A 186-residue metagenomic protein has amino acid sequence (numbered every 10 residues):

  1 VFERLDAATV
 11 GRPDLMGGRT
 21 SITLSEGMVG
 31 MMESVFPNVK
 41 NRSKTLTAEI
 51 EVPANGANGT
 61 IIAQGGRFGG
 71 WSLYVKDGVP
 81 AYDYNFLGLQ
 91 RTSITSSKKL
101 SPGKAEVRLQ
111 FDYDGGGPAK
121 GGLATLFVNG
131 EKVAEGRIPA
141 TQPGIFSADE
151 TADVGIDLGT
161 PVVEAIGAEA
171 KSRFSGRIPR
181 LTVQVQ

Functional and structural regions predicted by a protein language model:
V1-Q186: Extracellular glycan-associated modules
